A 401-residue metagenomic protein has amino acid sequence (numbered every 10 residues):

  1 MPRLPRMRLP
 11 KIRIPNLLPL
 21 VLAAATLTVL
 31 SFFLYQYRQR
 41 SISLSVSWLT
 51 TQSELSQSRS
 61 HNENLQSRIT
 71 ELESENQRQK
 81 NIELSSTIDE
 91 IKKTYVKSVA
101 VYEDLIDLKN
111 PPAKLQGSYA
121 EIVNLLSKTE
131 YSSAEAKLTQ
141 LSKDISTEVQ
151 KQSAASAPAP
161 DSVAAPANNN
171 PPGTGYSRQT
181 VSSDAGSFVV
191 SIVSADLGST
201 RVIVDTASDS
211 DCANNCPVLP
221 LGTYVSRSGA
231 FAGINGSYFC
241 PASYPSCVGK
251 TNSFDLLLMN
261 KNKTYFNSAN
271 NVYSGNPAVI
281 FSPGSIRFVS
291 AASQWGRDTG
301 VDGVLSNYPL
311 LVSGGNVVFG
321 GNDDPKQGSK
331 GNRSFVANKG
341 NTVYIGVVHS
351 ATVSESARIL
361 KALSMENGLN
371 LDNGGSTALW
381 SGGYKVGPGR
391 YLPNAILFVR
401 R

Functional and structural regions predicted by a protein language model:
M1-L17: N-terminal Lys/Arg-rich, disordered targeting/topogenic segments
P15-T26, S31-Y37, A136, K143-S268: Zymogen propeptides
R40-Q52, Q66-Y119, V123-L126: Amphipathic, heptad-repeat alpha-helical segments
Y119, L126, K137-T139, I145: Inward-facing hydrophobic residues that define packing positions of alpha-helical scaffold repeats
F239-N316: Active-site-adjacent helix-turn-beta-strand microarchitecture at beta-sheet edges that either contains or buttresses
S246-N267, G320-L371, S376-R401: Conserved, well-ordered active-site substructure
